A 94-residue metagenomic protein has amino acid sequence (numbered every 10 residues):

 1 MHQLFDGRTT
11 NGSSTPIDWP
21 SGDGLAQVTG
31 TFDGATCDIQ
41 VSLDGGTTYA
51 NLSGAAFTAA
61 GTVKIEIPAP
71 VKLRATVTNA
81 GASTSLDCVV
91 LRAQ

Functional and structural regions predicted by a protein language model:
M1-P20: Transition segment at domain starts
T15-I17, A60-I67: Exposed aromatic-hydrophobic patches
G22-Q27, I67-D87: Noncatalytic modules at the cell exterior or secretory-pathway interfaces, chiefly beta-strand-rich lectin/adhesion
T31-T36: Short proline/glycine-enriched turn/loop motifs at strand-loop junctions of beta-rich domains
Q40-S42: Conserved Ser/Thr-centered positions that define the repeating blades of beta-propeller domains
A50-T58: Solvent-exposed serine/threonine-rich low-complexity stretches and specific carbohydrate-binding patches
V89-Q94: Short beta-strand-to-coil "C-cap" segments at the C-terminal boundary of structured domains/repeats, marking
